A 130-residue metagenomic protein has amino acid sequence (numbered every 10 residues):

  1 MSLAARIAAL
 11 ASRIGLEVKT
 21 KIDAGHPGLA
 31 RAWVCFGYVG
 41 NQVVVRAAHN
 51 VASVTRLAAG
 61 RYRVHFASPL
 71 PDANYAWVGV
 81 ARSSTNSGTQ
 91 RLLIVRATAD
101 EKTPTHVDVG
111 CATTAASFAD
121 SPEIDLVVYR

Functional and structural regions predicted by a protein language model:
S2-D72, E101-R130: Extracellular receptor-binding modules and their adjoining Ser/Thr/Gly/Asp/Asn-rich linkers
P71-K102: Terminal beta-strand-rich extracellular "head" domains that mediate receptor/glycan or other ligand binding
